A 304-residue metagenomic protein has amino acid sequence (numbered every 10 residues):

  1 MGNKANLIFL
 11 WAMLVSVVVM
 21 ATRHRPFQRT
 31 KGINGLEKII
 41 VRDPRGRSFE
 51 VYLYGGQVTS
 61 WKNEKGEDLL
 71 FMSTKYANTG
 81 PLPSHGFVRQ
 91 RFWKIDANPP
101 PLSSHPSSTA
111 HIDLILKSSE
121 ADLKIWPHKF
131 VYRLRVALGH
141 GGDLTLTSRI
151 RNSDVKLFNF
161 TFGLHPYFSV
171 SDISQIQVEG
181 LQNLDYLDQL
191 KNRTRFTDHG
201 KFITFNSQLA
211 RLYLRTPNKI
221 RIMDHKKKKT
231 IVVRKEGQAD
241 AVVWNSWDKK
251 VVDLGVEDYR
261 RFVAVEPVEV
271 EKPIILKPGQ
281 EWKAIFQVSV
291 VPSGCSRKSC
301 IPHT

Functional and structural regions predicted by a protein language model:
G2-Y76, T216-A239, Q280-P302: Beta-strand-rich N-terminal accessory domains
I33, L82-G141: Extended, loop-rich substrate-binding clefts of extracytoplasmic carbohydrate-active enzymes
V51, L138, S148-D154, V290: Asparagine-centered strand-capping/turn motif at beta-strand->loop junctions
A97, K235-D253: Plant-skewed but cross-kingdom recognition/interaction modules and surfaces
Y132, L144-L146, W282: Hydrophobic core residues within well-ordered beta-strands of beta-rich domains
L157-N159, G163-A241: Active-site/ligand-binding surface loops and adjacent short beta/alpha elements that line catalytic pockets across
D253-A264: Short, basic/aromatic beta-hairpin or loop at an interaction surface
V270-K283: Intrinsically disordered, low-complexity Pro/Gly/Ser/Thr-rich segments with frequent PxxP/GP/PP motifs and embedded
